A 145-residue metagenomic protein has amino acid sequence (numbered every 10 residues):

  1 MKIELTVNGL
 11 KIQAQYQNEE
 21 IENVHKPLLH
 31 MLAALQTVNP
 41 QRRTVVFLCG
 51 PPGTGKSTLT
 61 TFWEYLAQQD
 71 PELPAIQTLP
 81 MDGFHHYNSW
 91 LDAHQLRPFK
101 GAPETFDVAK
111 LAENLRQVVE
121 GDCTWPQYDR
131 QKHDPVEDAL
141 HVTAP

Functional and structural regions predicted by a protein language model:
M1-K26: Charged, amphipathic alpha-helical linker segments immediately N-terminal to NTP-binding catalytic cores
K26-N39: Pre-Walker A adenine-sensing motif
V46-L48: Hydrophobic anchor at the beta1->P-loop junction of P-loop NTPases
G53: Walker A (P-loop) phosphate-binding loop of P-loop NTPases
K56: Conserved lysine of the Walker
L59: Hydrophobic positions on the alpha1 helix immediately C-terminal to the Walker A/P-loop
Y65-Q77: Post-Walker A helix-loop "phosphate-sensing" segment adjacent to the P-loop in P-loop NTPases
Q77-P80, H85-H133: Conserved nucleotide-sensing/catalytic segment adjacent to the nucleotide-binding pocket in NTP-handling enzymes
